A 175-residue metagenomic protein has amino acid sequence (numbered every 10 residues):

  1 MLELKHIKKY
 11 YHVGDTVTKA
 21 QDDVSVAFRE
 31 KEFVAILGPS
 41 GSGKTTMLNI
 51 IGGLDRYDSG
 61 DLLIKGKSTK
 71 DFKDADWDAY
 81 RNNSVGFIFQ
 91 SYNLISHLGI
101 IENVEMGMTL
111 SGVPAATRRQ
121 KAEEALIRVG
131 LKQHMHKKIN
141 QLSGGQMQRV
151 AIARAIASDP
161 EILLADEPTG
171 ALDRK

Functional and structural regions predicted by a protein language model:
L2-K175: ABC family nucleotide-binding domain
